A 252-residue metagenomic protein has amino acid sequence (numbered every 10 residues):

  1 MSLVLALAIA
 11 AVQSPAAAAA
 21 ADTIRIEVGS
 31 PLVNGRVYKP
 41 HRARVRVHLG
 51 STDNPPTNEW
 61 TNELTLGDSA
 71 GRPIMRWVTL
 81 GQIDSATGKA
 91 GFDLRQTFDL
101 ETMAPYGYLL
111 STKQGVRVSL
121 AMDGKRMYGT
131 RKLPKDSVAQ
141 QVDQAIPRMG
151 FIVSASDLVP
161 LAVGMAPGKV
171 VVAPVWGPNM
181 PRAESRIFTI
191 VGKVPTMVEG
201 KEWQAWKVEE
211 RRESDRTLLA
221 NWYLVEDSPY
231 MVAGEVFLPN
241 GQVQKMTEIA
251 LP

Functional and structural regions predicted by a protein language model:
M1-A11: Bacterial N-terminal signal peptides
V12, T97, P147-V153, Y223-E226: General structural signal for secondary-structure boundaries
A16-K125, G168-P252: Acidic, serine/threonine-rich low-complexity disordered tracts
K125-K169: Surface-exposed beta-loop interaction hotspot
